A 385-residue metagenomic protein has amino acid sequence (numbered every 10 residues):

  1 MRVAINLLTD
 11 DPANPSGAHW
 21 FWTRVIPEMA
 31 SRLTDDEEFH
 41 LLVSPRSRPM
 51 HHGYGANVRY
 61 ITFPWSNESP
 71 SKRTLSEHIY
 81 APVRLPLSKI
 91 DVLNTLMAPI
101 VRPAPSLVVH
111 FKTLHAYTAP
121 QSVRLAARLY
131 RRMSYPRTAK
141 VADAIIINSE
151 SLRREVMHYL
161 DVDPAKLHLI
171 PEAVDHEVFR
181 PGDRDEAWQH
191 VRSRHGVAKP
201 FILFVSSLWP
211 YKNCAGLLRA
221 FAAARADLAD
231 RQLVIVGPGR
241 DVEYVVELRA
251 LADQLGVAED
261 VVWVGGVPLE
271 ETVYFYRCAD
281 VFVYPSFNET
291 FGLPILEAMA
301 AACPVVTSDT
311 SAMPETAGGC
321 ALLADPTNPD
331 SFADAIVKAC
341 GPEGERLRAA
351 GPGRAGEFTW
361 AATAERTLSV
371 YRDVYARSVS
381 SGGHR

Functional and structural regions predicted by a protein language model:
M1-R385: Carbohydrate transferase catalytic cores enriched for Leloir-type hexosyltransferases
